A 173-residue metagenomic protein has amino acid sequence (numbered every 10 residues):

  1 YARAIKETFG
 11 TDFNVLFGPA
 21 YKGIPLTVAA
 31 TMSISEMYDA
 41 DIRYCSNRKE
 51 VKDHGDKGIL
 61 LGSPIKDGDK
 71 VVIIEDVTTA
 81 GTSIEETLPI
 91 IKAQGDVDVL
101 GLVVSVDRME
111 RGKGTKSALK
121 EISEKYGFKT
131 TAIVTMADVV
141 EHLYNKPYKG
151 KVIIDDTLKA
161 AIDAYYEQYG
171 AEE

Functional and structural regions predicted by a protein language model:
Y1-G10: Active-site-facing substrate-recognition patch
R3, M32-E36, P89, A93: Short, well-ordered alpha-helices that flank and scaffold nucleotide-derived cofactor binding pockets
F9, M32, E173: Nucleotide/phosphate-binding catalytic cleft detector across ATP-hydrolyzing and phosphate-transferring enzymes
T11-K22: Short glycine-rich phosphate-binding loop at a beta-alpha junction
L16-F17, C45, L100, T131: Structural detector of well-ordered beta-strand residues that form the stable sheet scaffold of enzyme domains
V28-V71, T82-E85: Short, glycine/charge-rich flexible loops or terminal/linker lids adjacent to PRPP-binding catalytic cores
L60-R111: A contiguous pocket-lining binding segment that forms or flanks enzyme active sites
A93-E173: PRPP-dependent phosphoribosyltransferase catalytic core
